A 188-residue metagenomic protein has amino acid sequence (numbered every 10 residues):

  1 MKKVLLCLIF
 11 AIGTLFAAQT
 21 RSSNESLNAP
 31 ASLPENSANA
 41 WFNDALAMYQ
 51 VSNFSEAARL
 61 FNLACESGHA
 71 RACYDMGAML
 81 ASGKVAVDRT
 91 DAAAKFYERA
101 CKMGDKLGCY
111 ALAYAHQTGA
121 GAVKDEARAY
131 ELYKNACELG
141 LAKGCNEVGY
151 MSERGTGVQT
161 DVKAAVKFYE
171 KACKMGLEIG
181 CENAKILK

Functional and structural regions predicted by a protein language model:
V4-I12: Sec-dependent N-terminal signal peptides
A17-S52: N-terminal leader/linker segments that initiate helical-solenoid repeat arrays
R21-P30, K171-K188: Terminal, low-structured helical/coil segments at or just beyond the last alpha-helical repeat
P34-S37, W41, M48-Y49, E66-H69 (+7 more regions): Short helix-capping/linker turns of helical repeat alpha-solenoids
A40-M48, C73-S82, Y110-T118, A122 (+3 more regions): Hydrophobic face of amphipathic alpha-helices that form TPR/SEL1-like repeat modules and related alpha-solenoid
Q50-R59, V87-F96, V123-L132, Q159-F168: Structural signature of tandem alpha-helical TPR/SEL1-like repeats, specifically the intra-repeat loop/turn
F54-A81: N-terminal, post-signal-peptide region of Sec/Tat-exported proteins
L63-A64, R99-A100, N135-A136, K171-A172: Canonical positions in the second alpha-helix
